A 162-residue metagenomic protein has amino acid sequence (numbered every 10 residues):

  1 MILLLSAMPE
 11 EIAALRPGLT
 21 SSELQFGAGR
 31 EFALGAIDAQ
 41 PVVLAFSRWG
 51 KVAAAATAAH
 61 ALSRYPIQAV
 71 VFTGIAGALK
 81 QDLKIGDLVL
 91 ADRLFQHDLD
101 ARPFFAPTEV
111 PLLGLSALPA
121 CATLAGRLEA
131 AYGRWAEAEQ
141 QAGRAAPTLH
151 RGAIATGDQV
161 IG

Functional and structural regions predicted by a protein language model:
M1-A59, Y65: N-terminal short beta-loop-beta anion/metal-coordinating cradle
A59-H60, G77-K80: A generic local secondary-structure boundary/capping motif
P66-V71: Proline-aspartate-enriched helix->loop->beta-strand connector
L79-G162: Mid-sequence, gly/pro-rich, charge-dense loop/helix-turn segments that line enzyme active sites
